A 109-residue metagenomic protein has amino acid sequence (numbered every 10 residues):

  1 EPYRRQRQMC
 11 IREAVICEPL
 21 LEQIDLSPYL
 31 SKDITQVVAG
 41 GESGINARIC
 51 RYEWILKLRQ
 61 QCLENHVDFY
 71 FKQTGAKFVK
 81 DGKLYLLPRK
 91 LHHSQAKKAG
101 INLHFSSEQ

Functional and structural regions predicted by a protein language model:
E1-I11: Single conserved hydrophobic/aromatic residue that forms the stacking wall/gate of nucleotide- or nucleobase-binding
R5, V15-L26: Canonical radical SAM enzyme core domain
R12-A14, T35-Q36: Conserved active-site beta-strand-loop modules that form the wall/rim of enzyme catalytic pockets and either contain
L21, D25-Q109: Auxiliary Fe-S-binding modules of radical SAM enzymes
